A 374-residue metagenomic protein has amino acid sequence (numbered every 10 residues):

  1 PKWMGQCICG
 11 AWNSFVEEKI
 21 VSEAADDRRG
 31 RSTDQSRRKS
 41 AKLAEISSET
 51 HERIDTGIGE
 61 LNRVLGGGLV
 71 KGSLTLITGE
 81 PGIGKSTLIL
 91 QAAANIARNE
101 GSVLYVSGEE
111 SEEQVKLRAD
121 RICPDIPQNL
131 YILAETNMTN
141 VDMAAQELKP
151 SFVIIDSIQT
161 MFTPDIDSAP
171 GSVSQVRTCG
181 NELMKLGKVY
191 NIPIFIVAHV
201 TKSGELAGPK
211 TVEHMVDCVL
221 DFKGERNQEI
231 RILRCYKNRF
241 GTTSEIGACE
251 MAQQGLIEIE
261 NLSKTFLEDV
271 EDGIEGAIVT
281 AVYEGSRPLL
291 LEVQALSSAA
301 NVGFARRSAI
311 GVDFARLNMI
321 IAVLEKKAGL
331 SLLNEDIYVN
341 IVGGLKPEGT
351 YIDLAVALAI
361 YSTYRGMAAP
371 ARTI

Functional and structural regions predicted by a protein language model:
Q6-F15, I20-L43, S47, Q146-F152 (+2 more regions): Conserved P-loop NTPase
S14, P81-I83, E109-E113, R121 (+10 more regions): Conserved nucleotide-binding/hydrolysis micro-motifs of P-loop NTPases
G30-D125, D142: The Walker A/P-loop phosphate-binding site
T50-R53, T78, P127-E135, F162-R177 (+2 more regions): Flexible beta-alpha connector loops of hexameric P-loop NTPases
R98-A169: Nucleotide-state-sensitive switch-loop elements of NTP-binding domains
A119-D120, E205-M215: Short regulatory helix/loop adjacent to the ATP-binding pocket of P-loop NTPases
S174-F195, H199, M215-R226, E325 (+1 more regions): Substrate-engagement module of ASCE P-loop NTPases
R306, D313-I374: Terminal-proximal interaction/regulatory segments of ATP-powered molecular machines
